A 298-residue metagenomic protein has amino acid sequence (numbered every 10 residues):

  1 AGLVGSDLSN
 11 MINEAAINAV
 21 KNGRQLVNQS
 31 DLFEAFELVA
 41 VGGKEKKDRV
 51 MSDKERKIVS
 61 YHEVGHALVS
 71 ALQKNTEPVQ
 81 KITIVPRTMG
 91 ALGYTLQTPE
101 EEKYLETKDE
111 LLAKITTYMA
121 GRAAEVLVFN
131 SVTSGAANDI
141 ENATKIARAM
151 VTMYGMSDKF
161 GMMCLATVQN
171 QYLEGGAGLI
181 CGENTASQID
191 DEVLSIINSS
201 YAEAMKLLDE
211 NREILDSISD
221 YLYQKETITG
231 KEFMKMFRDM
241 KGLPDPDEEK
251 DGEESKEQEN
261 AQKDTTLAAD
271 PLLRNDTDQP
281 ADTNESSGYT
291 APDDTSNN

Functional and structural regions predicted by a protein language model:
A1-S30, E37-E45, A67-V79, M150-S157 (+2 more regions): AAA+ ATPase "lid" subdomain C-terminal helix
G2, S60-Y61: Alpha-helical architecture
S6-S9, V50-M51, R122-E125: Noncatalytic linker/hinge segments flanking ATPase motor cores
K21, D53, V132: Generic anion/oxyanion-binding catalytic loop in active/binding sites
F33-F36, T144: Generic structural concept
K47-I58: Short pre-active-site segment immediately N-terminal to the catalytic Zn-binding motif
R56-S60, A67-N298: Soluble catalytic regions of large protease machineries
